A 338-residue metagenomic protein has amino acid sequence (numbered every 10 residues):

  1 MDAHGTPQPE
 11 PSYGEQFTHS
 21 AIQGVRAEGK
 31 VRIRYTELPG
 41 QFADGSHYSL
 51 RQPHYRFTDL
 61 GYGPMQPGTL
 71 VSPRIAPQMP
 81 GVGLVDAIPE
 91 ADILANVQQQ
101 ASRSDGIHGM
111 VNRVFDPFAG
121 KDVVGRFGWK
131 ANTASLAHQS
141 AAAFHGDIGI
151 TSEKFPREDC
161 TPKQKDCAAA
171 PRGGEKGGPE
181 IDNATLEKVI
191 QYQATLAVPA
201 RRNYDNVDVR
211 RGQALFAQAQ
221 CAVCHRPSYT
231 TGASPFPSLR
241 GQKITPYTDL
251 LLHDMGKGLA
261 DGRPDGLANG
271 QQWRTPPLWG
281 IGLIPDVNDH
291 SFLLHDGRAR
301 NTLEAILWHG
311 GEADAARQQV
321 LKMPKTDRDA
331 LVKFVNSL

Functional and structural regions predicted by a protein language model:
M1-L338: Periplasmic c-type cytochrome electron-transfer domains
